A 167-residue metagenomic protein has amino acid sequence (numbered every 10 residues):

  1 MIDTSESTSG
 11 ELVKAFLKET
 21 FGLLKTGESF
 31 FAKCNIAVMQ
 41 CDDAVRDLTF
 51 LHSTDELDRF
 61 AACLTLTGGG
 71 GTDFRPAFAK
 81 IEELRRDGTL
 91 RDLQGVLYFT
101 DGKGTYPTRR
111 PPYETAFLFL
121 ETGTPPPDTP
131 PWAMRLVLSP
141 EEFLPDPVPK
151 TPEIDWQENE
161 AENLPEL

Functional and structural regions predicted by a protein language model:
M1-L167: Acidic, low-complexity intrinsically disordered regions
